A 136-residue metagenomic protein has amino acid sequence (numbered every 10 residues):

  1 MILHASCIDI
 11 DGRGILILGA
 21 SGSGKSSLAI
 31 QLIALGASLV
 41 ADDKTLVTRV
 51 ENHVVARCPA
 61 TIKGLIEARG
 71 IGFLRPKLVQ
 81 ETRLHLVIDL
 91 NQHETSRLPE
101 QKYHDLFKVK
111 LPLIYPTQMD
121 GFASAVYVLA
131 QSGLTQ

Functional and structural regions predicted by a protein language model:
M1, V40, S96-R97: Short solvent-exposed loop/turn micro-motifs enriched in small/polar/acidic residues
M1-R13, V50, Q131-S132: Extreme N-terminal, non-catalytic leader segments that precede Walker-type/kinase nucleotide-binding cores
A5-C7, K44, Q101: Short, acidic/polar N-cap/turn motifs at the starts of alpha helices
I8, G12-I33: Glycine-rich phosphate-binding P-loop
G12, S26, T48-N52, Y127: A contiguous binding-surface segment within folded domains or other stable secondary-structure elements
A34, S38-Q92: Conserved nucleotide-sensing/catalytic segment adjacent to the nucleotide-binding pocket in NTP-handling enzymes
Q80-Q136: Conserved NTP phosphate-binding and transfer environment spanning the P-loop NTPase/kinase superfamily
